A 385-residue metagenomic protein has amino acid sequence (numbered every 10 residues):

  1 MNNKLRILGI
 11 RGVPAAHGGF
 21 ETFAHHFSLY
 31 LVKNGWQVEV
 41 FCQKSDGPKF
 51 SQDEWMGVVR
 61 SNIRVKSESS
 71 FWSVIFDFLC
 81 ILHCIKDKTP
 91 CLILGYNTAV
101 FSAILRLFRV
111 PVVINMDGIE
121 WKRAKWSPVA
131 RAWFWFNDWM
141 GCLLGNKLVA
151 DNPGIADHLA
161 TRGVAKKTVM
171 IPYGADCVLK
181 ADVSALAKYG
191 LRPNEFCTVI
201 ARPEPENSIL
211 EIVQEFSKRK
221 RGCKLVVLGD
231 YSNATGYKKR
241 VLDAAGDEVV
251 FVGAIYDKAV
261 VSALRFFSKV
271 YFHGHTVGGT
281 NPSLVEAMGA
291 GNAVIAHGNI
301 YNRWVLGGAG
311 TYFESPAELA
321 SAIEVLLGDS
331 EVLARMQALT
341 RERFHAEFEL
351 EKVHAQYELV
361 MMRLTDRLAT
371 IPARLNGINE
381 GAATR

Functional and structural regions predicted by a protein language model:
R6, K188-K220, V226: Conserved donor-binding/catalytic core segment of Leloir-type glycosyltransferases
P48, W72-D117, W121, G279: An aromatic- and histidine-rich active-site surface loop
L82-I85, L107, A130-L148: Membrane-proximal helix-turn-helix segments that form the acceptor-binding/catalytic region of lipid-linked
I114, D138-D182, L191-N194, T198-I200 (+1 more regions): Donor nucleotide-sugar binding/catalytic pocket of nucleotide-sugar-dependent glycosyltransferases
K238-A259: Nucleotide-activated donor-binding/catalytic signature segment of Leloir-type glycosyltransferases, i.e., the conserved
V270, L284, G289, A293-A296: Short hydrophobic beta-strand element within catalytic cores of glycosyltransferases and related nucleotide-activated
H275-T276: Aromatic "clamp/platform" in nucleotide-sugar-dependent glycosyltransferases that forms part of the donor/acceptor
R303-R335: Change "using UDP/GDP/dTDP sugars" to "using nucleotide sugars
